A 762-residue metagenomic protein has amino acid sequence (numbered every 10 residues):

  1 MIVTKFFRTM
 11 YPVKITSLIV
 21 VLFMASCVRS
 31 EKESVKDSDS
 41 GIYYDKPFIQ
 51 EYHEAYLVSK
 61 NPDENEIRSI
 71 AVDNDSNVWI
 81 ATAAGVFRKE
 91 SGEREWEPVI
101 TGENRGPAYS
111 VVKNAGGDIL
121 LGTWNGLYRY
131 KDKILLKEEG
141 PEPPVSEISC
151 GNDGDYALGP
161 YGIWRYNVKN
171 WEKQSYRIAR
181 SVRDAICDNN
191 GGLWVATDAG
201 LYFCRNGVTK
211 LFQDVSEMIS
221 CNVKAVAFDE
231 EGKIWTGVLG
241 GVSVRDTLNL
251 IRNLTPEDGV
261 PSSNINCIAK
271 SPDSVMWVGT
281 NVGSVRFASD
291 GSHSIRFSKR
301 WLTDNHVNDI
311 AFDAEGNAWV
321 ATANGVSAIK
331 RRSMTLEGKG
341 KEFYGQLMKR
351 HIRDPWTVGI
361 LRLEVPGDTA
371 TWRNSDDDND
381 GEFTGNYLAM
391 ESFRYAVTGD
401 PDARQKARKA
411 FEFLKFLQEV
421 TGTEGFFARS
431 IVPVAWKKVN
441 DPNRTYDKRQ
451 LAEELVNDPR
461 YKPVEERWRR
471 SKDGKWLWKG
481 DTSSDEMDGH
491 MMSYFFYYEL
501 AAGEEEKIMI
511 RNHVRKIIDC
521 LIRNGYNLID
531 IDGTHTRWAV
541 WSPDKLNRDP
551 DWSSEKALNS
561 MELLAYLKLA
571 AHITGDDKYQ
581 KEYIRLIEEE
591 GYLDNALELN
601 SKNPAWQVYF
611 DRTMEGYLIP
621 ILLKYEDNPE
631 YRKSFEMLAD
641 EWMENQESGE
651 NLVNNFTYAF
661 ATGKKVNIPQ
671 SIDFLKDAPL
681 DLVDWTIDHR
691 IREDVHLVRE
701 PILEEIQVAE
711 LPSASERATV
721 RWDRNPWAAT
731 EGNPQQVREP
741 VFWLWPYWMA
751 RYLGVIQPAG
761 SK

Functional and structural regions predicted by a protein language model:
A25-S26: C-terminal motif of bacterial Sec signal peptides marking the signal peptidase cleavage site
S34-S38, K46-N74, P98-G116, W124 (+5 more regions): Short coil-to-beta transitions that initiate beta-strands within beta-rich domains
V58-A84, G381, N386-A389: Beta-strand-rich domains and repeat architectures in extracellular enzymes and scaffolds, especially beta-propellers
N77-W79, D118-L120, D155-A157, G192-V195 (+3 more regions): Conserved beta-propeller blade signature
E90-R94, Y130-I134, N167-N170, R205-V208 (+3 more regions): Short loop/turn segments that connect beta-strands within beta-propeller blades
A314, N324, K330-R350, E615-K762: Terminal, non-catalytic domain-edge segments
R332-E382, F416-G474, E505-I508, K516 (+3 more regions): Low-complexity, Ser/Thr/Pro/Gly-enriched N-terminal "stalk/linker" regions
G385-D400, G489-E506, W552, N559-D576 (+5 more regions): Well-ordered alpha-helical scaffold segments within catalytic/enzyme domains
